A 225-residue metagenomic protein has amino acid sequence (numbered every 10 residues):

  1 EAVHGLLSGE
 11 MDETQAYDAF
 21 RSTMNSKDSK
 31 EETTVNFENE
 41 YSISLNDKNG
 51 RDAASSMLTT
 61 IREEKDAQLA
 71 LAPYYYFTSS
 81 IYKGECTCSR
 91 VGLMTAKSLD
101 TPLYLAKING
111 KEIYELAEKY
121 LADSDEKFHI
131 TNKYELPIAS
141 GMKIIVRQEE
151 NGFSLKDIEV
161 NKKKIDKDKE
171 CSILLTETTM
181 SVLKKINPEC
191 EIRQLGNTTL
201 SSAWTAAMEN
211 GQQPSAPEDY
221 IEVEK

Functional and structural regions predicted by a protein language model:
E1-K225: Catalytic centers of hydrolytic enzymes
